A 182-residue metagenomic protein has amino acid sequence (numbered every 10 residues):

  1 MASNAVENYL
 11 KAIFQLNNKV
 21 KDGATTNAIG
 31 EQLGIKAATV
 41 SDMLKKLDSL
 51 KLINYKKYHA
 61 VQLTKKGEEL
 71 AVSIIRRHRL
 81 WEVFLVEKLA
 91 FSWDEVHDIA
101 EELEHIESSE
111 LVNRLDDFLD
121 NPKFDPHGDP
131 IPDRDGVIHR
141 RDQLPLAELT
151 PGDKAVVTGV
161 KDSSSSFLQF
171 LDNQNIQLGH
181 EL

Functional and structural regions predicted by a protein language model:
N4-I35: N-terminal helix-turn-helix DNA-binding core of bacterial DNA-binding proteins
G23, S41, Y55-K57: Charge-rich, N-proximal long alpha-helical rod segments
L44-K45: Short, hydrophobic-biased segments on the C-terminal half of alpha helices that form "recognition helices"
D48-K56: A short, conserved structural fragment
H59-H78: Basic, amphipathic "hinge/linker" alpha-helix immediately C-terminal to the N-terminal HTH DNA-binding motif
R77-S92, D98, E102-E110: All-alpha effector-binding/dimerization core of bacterial HTH-type transcriptional repressors
E104-L182: Mid-protein regulatory/catalytic core that forms ligand/cofactor-binding pockets and protein-protein interaction
